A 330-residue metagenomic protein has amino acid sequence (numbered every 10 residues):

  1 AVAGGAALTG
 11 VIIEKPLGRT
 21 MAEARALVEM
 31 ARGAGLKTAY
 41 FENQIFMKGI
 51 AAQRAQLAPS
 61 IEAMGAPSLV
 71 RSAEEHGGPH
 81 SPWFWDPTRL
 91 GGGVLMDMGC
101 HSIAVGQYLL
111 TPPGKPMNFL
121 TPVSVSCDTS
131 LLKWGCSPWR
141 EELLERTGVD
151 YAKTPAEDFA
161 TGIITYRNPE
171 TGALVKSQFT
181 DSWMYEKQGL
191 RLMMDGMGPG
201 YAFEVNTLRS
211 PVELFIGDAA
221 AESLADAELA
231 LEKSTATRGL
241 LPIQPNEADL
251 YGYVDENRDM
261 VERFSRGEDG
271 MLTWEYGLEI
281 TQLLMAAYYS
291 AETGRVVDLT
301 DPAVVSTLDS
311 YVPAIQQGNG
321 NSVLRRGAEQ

Functional and structural regions predicted by a protein language model:
G4-T9, A34-L36, A173-K176: A short helix->loop->beta-strand "cap" motif at the edges of active sites that frequently abuts
G10-I12, L17-P82, S102-I103: A contiguous active-site-proximal alpha/beta segment in oxidoreductase catalytic domains
A22-R25, M47-A51, G93, G99-Q107 (+3 more regions): A structural signal for well-ordered alpha-helical segments within the folded catalytic domains of diverse enzymes
H80-P87, T235-G239: The feature captures the short pre-catalytic strand/loop hairpin that immediately precedes and shapes the active-site
P82-G189, E275, E279: Rossmann-like dinucleotide-binding domain that binds NAD(P)(H)
L110-G114, N257-E268, M285-E292: Short, hydrophobic alpha-helical segments
P138-K153, N168-T171, M194-E279, V297 (+1 more regions): C-terminal glycine/acidic-rich active-site capping loop/insertion
